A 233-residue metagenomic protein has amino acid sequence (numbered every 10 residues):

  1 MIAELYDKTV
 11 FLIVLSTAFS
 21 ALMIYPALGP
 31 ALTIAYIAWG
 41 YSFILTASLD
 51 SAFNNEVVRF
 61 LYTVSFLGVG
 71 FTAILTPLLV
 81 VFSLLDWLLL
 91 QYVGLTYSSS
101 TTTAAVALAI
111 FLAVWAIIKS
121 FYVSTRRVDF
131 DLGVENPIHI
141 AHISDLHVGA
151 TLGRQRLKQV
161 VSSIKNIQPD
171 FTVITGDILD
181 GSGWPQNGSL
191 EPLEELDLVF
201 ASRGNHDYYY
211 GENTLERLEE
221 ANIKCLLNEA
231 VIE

Functional and structural regions predicted by a protein language model:
M1-V123: Non-catalytic terminal accessory segments
A18-M23, T63, F71, L78 (+4 more regions): Bulky hydrophobic/aromatic packing residues
L108-F111, R127, L157, L190: Hydrophobic, well-ordered secondary-structure segments
V123-G133: Alpha-helical transmembrane signal-anchor/signal-peptide segments
D131-E233: Soluble catalytic domains of enzymes that build or remodel membrane lipids, polysaccharides, and related
